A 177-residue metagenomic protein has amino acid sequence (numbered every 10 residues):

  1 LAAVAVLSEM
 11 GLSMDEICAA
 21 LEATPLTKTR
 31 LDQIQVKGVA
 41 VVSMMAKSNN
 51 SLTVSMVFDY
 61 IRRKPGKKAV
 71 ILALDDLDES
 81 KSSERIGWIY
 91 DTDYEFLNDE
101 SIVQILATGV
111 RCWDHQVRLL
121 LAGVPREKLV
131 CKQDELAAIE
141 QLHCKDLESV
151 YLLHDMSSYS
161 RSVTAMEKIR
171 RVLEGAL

Functional and structural regions predicted by a protein language model:
A5-M14, A19-L177: ATP-dependent carboxylate-amine ligase
